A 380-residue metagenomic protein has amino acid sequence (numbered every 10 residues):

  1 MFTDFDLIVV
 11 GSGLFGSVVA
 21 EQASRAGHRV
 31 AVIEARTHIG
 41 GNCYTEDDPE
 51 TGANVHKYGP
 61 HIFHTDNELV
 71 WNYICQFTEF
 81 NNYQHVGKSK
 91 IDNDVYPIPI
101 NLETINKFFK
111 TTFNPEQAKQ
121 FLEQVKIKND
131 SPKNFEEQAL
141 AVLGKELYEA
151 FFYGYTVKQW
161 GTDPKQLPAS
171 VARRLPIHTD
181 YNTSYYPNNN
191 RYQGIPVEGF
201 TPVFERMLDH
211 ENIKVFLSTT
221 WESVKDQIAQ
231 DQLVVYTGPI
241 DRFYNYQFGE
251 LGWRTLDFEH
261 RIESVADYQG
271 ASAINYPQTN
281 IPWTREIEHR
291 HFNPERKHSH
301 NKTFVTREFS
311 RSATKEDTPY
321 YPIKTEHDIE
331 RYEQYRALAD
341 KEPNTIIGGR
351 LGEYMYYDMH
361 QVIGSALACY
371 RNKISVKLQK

Functional and structural regions predicted by a protein language model:
F5-V32, Y370: N-terminal Rossmann-like FAD-binding beta1-loop-alpha1 element of flavoenzymes
I8-V10, I33, Q230-D241: Short hydrophobic core segments
L14-G16, T37-I39, E103, V157-K158 (+5 more regions): Short, solvent-exposed loop/turn segments at secondary-structure junctions
S24-P49: Glycine-rich FAD pyrophosphate-binding loop
G41-N42, I91, P97-I98, Y148 (+7 more regions): Short catalytic/ligand-binding loop motif for oxyanion handling, primarily in non-cytosolic enzymes, centered on
T51-V125: Dinucleotide-binding Rossmann-like beta1-alpha1 core, especially the glycine-rich loop that anchors the ADP
D92-P97, L102-L233, T237: Active-site/ligand-binding neighborhood in enzyme catalytic cores
Q232, R242-Q379: C-terminal segments that line or cap access tunnels to active or ligand-binding sites in enzymes and enzyme-associated
